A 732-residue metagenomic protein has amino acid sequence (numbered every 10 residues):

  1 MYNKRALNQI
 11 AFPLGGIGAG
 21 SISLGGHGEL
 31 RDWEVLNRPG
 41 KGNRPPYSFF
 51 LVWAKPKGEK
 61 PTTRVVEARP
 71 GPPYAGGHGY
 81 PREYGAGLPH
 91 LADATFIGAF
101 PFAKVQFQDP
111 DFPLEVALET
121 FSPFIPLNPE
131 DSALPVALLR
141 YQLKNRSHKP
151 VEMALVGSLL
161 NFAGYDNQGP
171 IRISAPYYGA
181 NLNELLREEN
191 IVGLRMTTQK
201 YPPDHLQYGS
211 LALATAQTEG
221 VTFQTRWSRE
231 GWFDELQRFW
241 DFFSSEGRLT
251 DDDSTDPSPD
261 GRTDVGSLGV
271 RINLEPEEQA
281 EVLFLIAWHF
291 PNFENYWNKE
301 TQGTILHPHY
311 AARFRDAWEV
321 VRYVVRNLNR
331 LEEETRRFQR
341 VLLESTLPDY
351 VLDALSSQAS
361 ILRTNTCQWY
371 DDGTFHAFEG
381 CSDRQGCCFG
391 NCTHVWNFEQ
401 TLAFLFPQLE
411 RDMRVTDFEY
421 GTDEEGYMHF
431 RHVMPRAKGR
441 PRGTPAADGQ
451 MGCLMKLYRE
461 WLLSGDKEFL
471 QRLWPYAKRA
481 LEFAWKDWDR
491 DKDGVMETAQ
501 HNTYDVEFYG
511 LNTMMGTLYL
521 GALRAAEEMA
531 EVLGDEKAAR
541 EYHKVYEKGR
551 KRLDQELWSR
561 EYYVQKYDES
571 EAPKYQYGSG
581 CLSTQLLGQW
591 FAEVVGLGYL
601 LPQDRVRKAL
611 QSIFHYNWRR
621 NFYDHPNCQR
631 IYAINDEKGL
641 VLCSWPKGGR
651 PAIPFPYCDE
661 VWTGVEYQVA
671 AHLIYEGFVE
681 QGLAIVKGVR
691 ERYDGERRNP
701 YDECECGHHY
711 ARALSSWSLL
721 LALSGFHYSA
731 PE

Functional and structural regions predicted by a protein language model:
M1-A6, I10, K104, D109-P113 (+7 more regions): Acidic/polar, glycine-enriched structural segments that form the non-catalytic walls/loops of the carbohydrate-binding
Q9-L14, G18-E29, L36, T374-Q400 (+4 more regions): C-terminal capping/lid segments that line or modulate ligand- or cofactor-binding pockets
F12-P13, I22-G26, D32-L36, P46 (+13 more regions): Short, solvent-exposed loop/turn and secondary-structure capping segments
G18, E29-R31, N37-K41, P45-L118 (+4 more regions): Non-catalytic C-terminal accessory modules of carbohydrate-active enzymes
L51-K55, R64-V65, P72-G77, P81 (+17 more regions): Aromatic-rich carbohydrate-recognition surfaces in CAZymes
D131-S132, D260-G261, C392, A447-D448 (+3 more regions): Short helix-capping and inter-helix turn/linker motifs at the boundaries of alpha-helical repeat units
P348-R384, Q408-T444, D489-G510, D554-W662 (+1 more regions): Extended glycan-interaction surfaces of carbohydrate-active proteins
